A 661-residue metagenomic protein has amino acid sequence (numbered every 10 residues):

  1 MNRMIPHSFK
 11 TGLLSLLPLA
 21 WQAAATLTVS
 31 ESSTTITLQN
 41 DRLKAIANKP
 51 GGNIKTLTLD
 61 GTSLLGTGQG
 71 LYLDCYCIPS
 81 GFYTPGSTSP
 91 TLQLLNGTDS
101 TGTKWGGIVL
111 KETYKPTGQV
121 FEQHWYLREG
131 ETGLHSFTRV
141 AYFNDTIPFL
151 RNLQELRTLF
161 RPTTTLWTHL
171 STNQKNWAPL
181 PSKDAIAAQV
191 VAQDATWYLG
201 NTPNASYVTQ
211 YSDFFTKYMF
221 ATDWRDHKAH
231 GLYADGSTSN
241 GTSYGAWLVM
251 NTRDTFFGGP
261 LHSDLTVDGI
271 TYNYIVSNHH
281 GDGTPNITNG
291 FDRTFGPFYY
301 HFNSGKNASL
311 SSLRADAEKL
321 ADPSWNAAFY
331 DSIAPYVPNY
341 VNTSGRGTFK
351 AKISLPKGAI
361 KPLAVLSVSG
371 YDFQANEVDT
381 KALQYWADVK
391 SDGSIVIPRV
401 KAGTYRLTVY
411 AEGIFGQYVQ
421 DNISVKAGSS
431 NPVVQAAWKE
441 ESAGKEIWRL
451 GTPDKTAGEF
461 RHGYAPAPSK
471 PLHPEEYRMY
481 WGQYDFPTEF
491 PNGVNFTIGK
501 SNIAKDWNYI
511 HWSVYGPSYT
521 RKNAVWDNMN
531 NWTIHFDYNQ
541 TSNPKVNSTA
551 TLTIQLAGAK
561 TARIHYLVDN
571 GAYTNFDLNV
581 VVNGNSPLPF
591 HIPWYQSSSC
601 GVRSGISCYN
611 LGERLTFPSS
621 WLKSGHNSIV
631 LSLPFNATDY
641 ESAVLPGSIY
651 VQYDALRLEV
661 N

Functional and structural regions predicted by a protein language model:
S32-L95: Acidic-aromatic substrate-binding/catalytic surfaces of carbohydrate-active enzymes
Q39, I78-L150: Extended, loop-rich substrate-binding clefts of extracytoplasmic carbohydrate-active enzymes
W125-Y126, G130-I186: Acidic (Asp/Glu-rich), glycine- and aromatic
G345-P356, G393, V434-A436: A short, amphipathic beta-strand motif
D372-S394: Short, acidic Ser/Thr/Gly-rich low-complexity loop/linker segments typical of extracellular and cell-surface proteins
V389-D392, D527-N531, H535-K545, Q555-N661: Beta-strand-rich ligand-recognition modules
G393, G403-I414: A short, solvent-exposed beta-strand micro-motif common in secreted/extracellular proteins
G413-V434, W438-E441, E641-V644, I649: Structured interaction patches on ligand/partner-binding surfaces of diverse proteins
